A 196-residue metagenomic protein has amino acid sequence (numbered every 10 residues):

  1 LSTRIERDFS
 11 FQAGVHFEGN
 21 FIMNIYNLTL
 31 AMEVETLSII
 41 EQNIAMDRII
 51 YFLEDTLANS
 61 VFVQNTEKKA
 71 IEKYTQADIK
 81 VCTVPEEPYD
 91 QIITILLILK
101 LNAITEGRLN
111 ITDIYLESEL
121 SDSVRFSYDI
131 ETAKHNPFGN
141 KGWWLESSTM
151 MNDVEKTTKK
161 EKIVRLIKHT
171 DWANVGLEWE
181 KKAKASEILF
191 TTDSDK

Functional and structural regions predicted by a protein language model:
L1-S2: Short, Gly/Pro- and small/polar-rich lid/capping loops
D8-A103, K182-D195: Histidine-centered catalytic/metal-coordination loop motif
E35-S38, L97, T112-L116, D129-A133: Polyanion-binding and phosphate-handling cores
N59, G107-N110, K134-G139: Structural alpha-beta junctions
I104-S118: Short, surface-exposed ligand- or partner-binding patches at beta-edge/loop junctions that are enriched in aromatics
L116-E155: Short, low-complexity, polybasic intrinsically disordered segments
T149-K196: Intrinsically disordered, low-complexity charged/polar segments
